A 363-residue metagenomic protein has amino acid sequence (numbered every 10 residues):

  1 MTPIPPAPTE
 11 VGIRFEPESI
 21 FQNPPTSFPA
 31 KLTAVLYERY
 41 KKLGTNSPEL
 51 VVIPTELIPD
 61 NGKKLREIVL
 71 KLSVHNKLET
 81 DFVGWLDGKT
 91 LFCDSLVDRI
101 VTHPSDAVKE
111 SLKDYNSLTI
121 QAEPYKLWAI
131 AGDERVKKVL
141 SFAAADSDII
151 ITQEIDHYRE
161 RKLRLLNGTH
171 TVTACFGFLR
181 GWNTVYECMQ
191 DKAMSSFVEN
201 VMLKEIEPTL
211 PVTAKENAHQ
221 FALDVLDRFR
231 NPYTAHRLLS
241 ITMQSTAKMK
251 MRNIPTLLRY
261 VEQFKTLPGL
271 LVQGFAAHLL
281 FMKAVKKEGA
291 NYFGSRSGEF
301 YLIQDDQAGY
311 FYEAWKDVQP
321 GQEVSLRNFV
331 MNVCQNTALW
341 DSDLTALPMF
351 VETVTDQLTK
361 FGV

Functional and structural regions predicted by a protein language model:
M1-V363: Substrate/ligand-engaging "lid" and interaction regions
